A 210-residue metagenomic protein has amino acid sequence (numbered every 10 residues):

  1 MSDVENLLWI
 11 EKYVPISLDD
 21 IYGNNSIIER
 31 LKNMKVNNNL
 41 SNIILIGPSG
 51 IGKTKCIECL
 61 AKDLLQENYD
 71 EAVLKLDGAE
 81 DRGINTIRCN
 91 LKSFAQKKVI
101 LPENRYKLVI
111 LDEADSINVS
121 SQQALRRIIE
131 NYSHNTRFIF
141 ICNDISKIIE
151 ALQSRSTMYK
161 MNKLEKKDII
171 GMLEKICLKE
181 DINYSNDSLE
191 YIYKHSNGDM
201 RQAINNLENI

Functional and structural regions predicted by a protein language model:
M1-Y159, K167-D168, N186-K194, Q202-E208: P-loop/Walker A NTP-binding region and its immediately flanking N-terminal helices in P-loop NTPase folds
N162: A Lys-centered signature of the CheY-like receiver
E165-D181: Conserved phosphate-handling catalytic cores of large alpha/beta enzymes
